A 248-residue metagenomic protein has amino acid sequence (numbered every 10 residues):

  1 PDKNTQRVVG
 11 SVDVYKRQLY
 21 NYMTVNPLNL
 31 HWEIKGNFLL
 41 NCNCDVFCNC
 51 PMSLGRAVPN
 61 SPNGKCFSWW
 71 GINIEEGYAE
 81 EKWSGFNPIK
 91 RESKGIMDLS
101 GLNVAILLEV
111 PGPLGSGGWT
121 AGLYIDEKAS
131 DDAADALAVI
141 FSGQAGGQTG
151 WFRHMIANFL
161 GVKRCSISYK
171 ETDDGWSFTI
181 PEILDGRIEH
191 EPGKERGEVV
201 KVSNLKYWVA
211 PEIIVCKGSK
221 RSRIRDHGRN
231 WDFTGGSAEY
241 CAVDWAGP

Functional and structural regions predicted by a protein language model:
P1, K16-H31, A246-P248: Basic/polar N-terminal segments that are highly enriched at the extreme N-terminus, encompassing both cleavable
D2-Y15: Short, small-residue-biased leader/transition segments that mark boundaries at the very start of proteins
V12, C42, A121: Residue-level detector of short, conserved catalytic/binding motifs and their immediate flanks
Q18, E75-G77, I180-D185: Short, flexible beta-strand-to-coil junctions
N26-A79: N-terminal ordered "arm"
V58-G85, K94-M97, A105, L205 (+1 more regions): Short, positively charged
D98-P248: Internal, well-folded beta-alpha domain core
